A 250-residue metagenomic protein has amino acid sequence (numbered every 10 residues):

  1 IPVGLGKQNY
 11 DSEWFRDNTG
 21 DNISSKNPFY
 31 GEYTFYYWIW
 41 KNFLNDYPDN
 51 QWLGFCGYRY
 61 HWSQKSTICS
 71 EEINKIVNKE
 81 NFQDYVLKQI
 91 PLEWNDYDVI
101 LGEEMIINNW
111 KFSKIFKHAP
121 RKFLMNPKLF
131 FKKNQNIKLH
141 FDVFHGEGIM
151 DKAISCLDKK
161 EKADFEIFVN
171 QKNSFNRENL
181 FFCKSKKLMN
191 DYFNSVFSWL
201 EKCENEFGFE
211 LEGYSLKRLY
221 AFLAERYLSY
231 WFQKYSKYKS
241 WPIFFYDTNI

Functional and structural regions predicted by a protein language model:
I1-I250: ER/Golgi luminal nucleotide-sugar-dependent glycosyltransferases, focusing on the catalytic module
